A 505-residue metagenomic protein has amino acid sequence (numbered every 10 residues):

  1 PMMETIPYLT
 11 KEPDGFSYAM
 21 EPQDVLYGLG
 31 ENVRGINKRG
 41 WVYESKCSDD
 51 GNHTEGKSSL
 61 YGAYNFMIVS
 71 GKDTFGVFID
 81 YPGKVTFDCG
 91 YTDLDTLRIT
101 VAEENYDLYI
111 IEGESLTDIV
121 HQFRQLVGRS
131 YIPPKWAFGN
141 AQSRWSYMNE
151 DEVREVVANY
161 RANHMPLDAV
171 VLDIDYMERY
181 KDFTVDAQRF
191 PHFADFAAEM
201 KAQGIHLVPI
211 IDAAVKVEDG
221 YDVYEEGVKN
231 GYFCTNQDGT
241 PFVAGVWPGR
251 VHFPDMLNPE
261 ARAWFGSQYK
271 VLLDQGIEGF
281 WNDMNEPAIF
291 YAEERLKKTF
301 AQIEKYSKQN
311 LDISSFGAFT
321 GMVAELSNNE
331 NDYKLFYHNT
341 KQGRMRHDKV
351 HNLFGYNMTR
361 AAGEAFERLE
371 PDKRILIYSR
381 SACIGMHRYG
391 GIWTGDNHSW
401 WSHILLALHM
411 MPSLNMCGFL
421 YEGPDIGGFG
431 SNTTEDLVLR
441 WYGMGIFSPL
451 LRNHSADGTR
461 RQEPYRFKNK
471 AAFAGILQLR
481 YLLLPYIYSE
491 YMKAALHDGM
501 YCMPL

Functional and structural regions predicted by a protein language model:
P1-P134, R144-S146, E150, V157-A162 (+3 more regions): Catalytic and substrate-binding clefts that recognize carbohydrates or anionic sugar/phosphate headgroups
Y43-C47, L60-A63, R154, R262 (+4 more regions): Short, hydrophobic/amphipathic alpha-helical packing segments that form internal helix faces or helix-helix interfaces
S48-D49, A382, P464-L505: Glycan-recognition and catalytic regions of carbohydrate-active enzymes
G62, L126, E152-D175, F196-M200: Catalytic domains of carbohydrate-active enzymes, especially glycoside hydrolases
F66, I119, F123, Y160 (+5 more regions): A residue-level signal for conserved active-site and pocket-lining positions in enzyme catalytic cores
R129-S143, T240-F253: N-terminal small/glycine-rich loop or linker at the start of catalytic domains across soluble metabolic enzymes
S143-S146, V153-R154, N159-N163, D168 (+2 more regions): C-terminal substrate/ligand-recognition segments
P166-F473: Aromatic- and carboxylate-enriched substrate-binding clefts and catalytic-loop regions of carbohydrate-active enzymes
